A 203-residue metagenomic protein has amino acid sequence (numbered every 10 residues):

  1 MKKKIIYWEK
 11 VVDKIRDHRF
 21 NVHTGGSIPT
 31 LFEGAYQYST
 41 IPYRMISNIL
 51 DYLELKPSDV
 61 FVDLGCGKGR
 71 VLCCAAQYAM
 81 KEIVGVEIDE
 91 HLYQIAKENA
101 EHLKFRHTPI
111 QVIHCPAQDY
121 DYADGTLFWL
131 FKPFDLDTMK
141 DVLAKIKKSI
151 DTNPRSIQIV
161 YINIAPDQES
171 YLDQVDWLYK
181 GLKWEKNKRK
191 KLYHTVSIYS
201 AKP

Functional and structural regions predicted by a protein language model:
M1-P57: S-adenosyl-L-methionine
D59-G65: Conserved class I S-adenosyl-L-methionine
G69-C73: Glycine-rich SAM-binding Motif I of class I
E82-E87: Conserved SAM-binding motif I beta-strand of class I
A96: Conserved SAM-binding loop
R106-C115: Conserved SAM-binding strand-loop segment of SAM-dependent methyltransferases
G125-T138: A short SAM/SAH-binding and catalytic strip from SAM-dependent methyltransferases
D137-S197: C-terminal substrate-binding/active-site "lid" region of AdoMet-derived donor-dependent transferases
